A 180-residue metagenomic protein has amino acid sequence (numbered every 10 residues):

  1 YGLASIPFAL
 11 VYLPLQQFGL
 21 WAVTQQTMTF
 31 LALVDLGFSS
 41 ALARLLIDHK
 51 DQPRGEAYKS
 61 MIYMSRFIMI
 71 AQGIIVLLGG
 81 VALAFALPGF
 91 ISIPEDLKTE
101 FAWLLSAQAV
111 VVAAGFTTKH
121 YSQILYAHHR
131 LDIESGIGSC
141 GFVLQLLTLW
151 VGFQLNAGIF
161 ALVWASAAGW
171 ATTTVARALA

Functional and structural regions predicted by a protein language model:
Y1-I47, L77-G80, V111, G141 (+2 more regions): Signature of the first transmembrane helix
G2-Q17, P88-I93, V151-A157: Helix-terminus/linker motif at the lipid-water interface of multi-pass membrane proteins
S5, A9, L42, L83 (+4 more regions): Hydrophobic/aromatic residues in alpha-helical transmembrane segments
Q16-G19, Y63, A102, D132 (+1 more regions): Residues that define the loop-to-transmembrane-helix transition and helix capping in multi-pass membrane transporters
V23, R66, I70, I74 (+4 more regions): Residue-level signature of the transmembrane alpha-helical core of multi-pass small-molecule transporters
L36-P88, T99-A109: Membrane-water interface segments that mark the loop-to-transmembrane alpha-helix transition
A82-F85, E95-T118, S135, S139 (+2 more regions): Alpha-helical transmembrane segments of multi-pass membrane proteins
A102, S106, G136-A180: Hydrophobic alpha-helical transmembrane segments
